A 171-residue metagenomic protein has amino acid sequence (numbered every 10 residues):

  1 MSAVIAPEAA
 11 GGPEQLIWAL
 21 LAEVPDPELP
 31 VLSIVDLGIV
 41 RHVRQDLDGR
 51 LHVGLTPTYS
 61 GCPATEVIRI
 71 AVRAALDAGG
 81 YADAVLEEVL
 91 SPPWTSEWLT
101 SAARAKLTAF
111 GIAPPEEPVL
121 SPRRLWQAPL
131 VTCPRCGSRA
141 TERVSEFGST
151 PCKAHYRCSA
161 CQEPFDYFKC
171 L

Functional and structural regions predicted by a protein language model:
M1, A74-E97: A short amphipathic beta-strand at an alpha->beta junction
M1-E23: N-terminal presequence-like segments and adjacent domain-start helices
L16, L20-V24, E28, A71 (+1 more regions): Generic non-transmembrane alpha-helical segments
L21, V40, C62, A84: Residue-level signature of catalytic and energy-coupling elements of molecular machines, predominantly ATP/GTP-dependent
V24-D36, G79-A82, R135-A140: Short secondary-structure junctions
V31-T56: Short edge beta-strands and adjacent turn/loop segments
Y59-D83: Short, non-transmembrane amphipathic alpha-helical segments
A105-L171: Cys/His-clustered metal-coordination modules, chiefly Zn-binding fingers
